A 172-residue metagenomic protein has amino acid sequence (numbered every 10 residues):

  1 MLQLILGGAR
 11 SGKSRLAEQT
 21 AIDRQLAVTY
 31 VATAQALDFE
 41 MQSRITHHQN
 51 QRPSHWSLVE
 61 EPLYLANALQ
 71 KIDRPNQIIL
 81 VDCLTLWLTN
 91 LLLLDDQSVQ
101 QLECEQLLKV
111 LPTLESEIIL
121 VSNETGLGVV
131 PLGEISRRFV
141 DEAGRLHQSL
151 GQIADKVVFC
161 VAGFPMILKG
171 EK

Functional and structural regions predicted by a protein language model:
L2-D73: Conserved P-loop
L4, I78-L80, I119-V121: Structural motif
G12, A36-S43, P75, I79 (+5 more regions): Residues at secondary-structure transition points
A17, H48, L80, N123 (+1 more regions): Residue-level signal for inorganic ion chemistry
L26-T29, Q77, E117, K156: Residues at the starts of beta-strands that form the adenosine-phosphate
S54-E103: Helix-adjacent hinge/juxtasegments
L63, L88-K172: Replace "adjacent to P-loop NTPase cores in ATP/GTP-dependent enzymes" with "adjacent to NTP-binding cores
